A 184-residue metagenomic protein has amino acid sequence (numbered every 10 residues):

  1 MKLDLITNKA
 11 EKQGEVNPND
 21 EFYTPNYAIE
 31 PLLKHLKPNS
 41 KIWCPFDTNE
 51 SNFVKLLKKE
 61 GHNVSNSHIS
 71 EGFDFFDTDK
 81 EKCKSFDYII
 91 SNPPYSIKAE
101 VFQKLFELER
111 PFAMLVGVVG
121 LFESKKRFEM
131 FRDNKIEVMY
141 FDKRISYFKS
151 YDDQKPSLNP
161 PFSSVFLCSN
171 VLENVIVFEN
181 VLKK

Functional and structural regions predicted by a protein language model:
M1-K184: Class I S-adenosyl-L-methionine-dependent methyltransferase catalytic core
